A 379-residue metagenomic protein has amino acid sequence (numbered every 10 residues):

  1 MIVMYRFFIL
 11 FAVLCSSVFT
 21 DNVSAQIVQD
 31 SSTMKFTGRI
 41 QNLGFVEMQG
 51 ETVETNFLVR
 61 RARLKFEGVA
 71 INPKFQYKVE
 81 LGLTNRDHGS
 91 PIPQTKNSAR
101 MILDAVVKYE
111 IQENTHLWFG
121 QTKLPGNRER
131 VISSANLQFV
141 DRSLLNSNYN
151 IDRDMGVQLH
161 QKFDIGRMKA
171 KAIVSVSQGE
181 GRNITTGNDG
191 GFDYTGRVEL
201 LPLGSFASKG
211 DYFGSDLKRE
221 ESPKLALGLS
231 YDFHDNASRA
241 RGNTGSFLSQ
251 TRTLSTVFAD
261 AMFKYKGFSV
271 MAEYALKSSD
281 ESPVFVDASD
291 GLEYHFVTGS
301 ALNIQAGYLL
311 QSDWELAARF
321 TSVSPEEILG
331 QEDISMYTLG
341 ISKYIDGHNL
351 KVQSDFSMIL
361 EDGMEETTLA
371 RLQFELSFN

Functional and structural regions predicted by a protein language model:
M1-V28: Bacterial Sec-dependent N-terminal signal peptides
F19-T37, G204-K224, K343-L350, N379: Outer-membrane beta-barrel biogenesis signature
I27-R182, G187-G204, P223-A226, L302-L310 (+1 more regions): Outer membrane beta-barrel
M48-V53, H88-M101, V131-A135, I184-D189 (+5 more regions): Outer-membrane beta-barrel translocator domains and adjoining extracellular loop/strand segments of Gram-negative
G181, S322-E326, D346-H348, I359-E361: Short Gly/Pro-enriched loop/turn and capping motifs at secondary-structure junctions
D189, E199-P202, A207-P325: Detector for outer-membrane/organellar transmembrane beta-barrel domains, recognizing the amphipathic beta-strand
Y194-S205, I341-K343, L350, E366-N379: Outer-membrane beta-barrel "beta-signal"
M271-E273, L316-R319, G340-S342, L350-S357: Conserved active-site loop/cleft motifs that coordinate metal ions or position small ligands
